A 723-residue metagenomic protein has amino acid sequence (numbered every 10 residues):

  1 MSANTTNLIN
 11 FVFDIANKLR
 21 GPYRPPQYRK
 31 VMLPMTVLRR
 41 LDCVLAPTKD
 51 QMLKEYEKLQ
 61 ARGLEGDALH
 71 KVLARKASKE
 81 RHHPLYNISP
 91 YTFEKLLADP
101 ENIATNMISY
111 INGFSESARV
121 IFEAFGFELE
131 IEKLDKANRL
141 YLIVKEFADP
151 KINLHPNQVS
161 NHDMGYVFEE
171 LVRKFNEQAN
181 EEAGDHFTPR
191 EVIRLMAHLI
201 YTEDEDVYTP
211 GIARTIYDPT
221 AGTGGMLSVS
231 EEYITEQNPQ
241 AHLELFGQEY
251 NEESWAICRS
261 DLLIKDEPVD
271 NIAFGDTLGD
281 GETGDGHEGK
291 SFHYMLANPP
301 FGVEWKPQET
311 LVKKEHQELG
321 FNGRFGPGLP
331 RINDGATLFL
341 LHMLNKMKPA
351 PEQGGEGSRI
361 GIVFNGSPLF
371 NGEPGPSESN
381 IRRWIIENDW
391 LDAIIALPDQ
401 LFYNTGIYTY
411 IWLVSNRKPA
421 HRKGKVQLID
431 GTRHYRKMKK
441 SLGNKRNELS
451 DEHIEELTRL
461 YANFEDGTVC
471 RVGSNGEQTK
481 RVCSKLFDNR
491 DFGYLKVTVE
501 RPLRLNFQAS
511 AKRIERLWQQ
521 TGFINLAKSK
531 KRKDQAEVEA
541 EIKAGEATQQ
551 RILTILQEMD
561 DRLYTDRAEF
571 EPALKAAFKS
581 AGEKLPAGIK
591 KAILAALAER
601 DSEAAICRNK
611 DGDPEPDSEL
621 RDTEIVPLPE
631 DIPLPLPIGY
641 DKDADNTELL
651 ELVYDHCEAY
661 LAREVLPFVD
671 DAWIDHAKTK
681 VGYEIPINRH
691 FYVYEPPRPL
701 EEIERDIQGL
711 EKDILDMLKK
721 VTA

Functional and structural regions predicted by a protein language model:
M1-D204, A273-E282, G286, A396-D399 (+4 more regions): Non-catalytic, mostly N-terminal accessory regions of nucleic-acid modification and defense proteins
V12, K18, R24-R40, P327-V414 (+1 more regions): Conserved Class I SAM-dependent methyltransferase catalytic core
P22, K306-E315, G320-D334, S367-S377 (+5 more regions): Short, contiguous acidic/charged loop-to-helix segments that flank catalytic cores in large enzymes
L45, I234, N238, M347: Active-site catalytic pocket residues across diverse enzymes, especially alpha/beta-hydrolases
E55-K71, D218-A221, G225, A256 (+1 more regions): Short, mixed-charge aromatic SLiMs
E182-A297, F301-E318, T337, F364-S367 (+6 more regions): Conserved S-adenosyl-L-methionine
L243-F246, D280-T283, N322-P327, L397 (+1 more regions): Short beta-alpha connecting loops at secondary-structure transitions that line or flank enzyme active sites
I381, I386-L391, Q400-G467, L661 (+1 more regions): C-terminal, active-site-flanking charged/polar segments
